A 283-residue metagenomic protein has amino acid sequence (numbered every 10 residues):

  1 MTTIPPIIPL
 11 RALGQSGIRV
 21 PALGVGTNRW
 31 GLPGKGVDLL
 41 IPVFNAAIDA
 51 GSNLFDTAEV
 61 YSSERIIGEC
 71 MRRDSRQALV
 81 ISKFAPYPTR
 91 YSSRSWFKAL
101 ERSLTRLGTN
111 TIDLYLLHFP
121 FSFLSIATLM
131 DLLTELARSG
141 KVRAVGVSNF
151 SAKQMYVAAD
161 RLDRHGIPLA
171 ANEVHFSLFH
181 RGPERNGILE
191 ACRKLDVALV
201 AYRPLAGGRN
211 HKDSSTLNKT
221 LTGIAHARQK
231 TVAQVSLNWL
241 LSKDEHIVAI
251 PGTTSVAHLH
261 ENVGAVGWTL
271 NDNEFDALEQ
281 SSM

Functional and structural regions predicted by a protein language model:
M1-A78, L132: N-terminal binding-site loop/beta-alpha segment at the start of enzyme catalytic domains that lines or forms
I7, P120-M283: Beta/alpha (TIM)-barrel catalytic core signal, keyed to glycine-rich beta->alpha loops juxtaposed to Asp/Glu that bind
G14-G17, G68-L79, L104-T109, T134-A137 (+2 more regions): Acidic (Asp/Glu)-rich catalytic clusters
T27-D38, F84-R94, H118-L124: Active-site mouth loops of central-metabolism enzymes
G34-A47, S92-L107, I126-T128, M155-A159 (+1 more regions): Short, acidic/polar
Q77-T89, Y115-L117, E173-F176: A short, structured active-site edge motif that brings together acidic residues
T105-L124: Active-site groove signature of glycoside hydrolases
